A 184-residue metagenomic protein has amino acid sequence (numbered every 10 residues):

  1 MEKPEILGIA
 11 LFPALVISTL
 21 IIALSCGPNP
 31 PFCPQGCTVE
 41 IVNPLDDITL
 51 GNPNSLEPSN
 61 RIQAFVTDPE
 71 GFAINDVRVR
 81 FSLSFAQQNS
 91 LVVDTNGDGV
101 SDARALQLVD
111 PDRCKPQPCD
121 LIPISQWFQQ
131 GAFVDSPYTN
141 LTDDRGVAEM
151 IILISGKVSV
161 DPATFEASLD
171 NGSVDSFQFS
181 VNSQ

Functional and structural regions predicted by a protein language model:
M1-S25: Sec-dependent bacterial lipoprotein signal peptides
A23-Q184: The feature marks long extracellular or luminal low-complexity segments
